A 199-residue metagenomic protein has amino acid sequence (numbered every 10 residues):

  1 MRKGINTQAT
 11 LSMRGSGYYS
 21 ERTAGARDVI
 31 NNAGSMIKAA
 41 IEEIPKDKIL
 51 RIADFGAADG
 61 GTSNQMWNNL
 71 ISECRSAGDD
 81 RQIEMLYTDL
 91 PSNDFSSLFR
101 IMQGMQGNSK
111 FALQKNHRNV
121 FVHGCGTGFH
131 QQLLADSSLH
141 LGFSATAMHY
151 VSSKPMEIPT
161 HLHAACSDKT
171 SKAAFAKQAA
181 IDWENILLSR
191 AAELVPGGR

Functional and structural regions predicted by a protein language model:
M1-A135, Y150-S167: N-terminal charged/capping segments associated with class I S-adenosyl-L-methionine
I30, G34, S63-W67, L141-S144 (+2 more regions): Generic preference for well-ordered alpha-helical elements
K38, I71, E184-A191: Amphipathic alpha-helical interaction motifs in eukaryotic regulatory proteins
T127-H140, L188-A192: Short amphipathic alpha-helices and their capping/turn segments at secondary-structure boundaries
S144-I186, E193-L194: Mobile active-site "lid"/loop adjacent to the S-adenosyl-L-methionine
G198: Glycine-centered, small-residue-biased loops immediately flanking beta-strands in adenine/cofactor-binding cores
